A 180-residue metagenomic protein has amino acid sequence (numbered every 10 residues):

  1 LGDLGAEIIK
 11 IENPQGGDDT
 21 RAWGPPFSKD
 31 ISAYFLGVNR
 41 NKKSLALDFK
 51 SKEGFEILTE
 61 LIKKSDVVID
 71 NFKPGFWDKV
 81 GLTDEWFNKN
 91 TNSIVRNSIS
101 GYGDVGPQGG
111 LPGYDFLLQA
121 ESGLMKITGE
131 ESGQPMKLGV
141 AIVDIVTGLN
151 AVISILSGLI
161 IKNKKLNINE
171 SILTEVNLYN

Functional and structural regions predicted by a protein language model:
G2-N169: N-terminal helix-loop segment corresponding to the beta1-alpha1 unit of nucleotide/adenylate-binding folds
E170-Y179: Beta-strand segments within the central parallel beta-sheet cores of soluble alpha/beta enzyme folds
